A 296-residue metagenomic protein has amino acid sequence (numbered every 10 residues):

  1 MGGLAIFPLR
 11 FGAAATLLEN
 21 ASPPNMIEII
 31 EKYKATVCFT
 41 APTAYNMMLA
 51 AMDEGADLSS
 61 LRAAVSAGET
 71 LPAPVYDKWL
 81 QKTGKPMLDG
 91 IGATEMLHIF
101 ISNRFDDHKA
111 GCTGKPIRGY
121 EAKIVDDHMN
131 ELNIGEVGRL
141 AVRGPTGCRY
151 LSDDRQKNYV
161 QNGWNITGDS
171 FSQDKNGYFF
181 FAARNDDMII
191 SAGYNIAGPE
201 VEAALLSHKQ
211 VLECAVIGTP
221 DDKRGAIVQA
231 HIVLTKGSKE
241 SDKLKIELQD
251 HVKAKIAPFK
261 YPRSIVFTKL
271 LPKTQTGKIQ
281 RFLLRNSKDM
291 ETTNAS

Functional and structural regions predicted by a protein language model:
M1-T36, A51: Conserved AMP-binding/adenylation subdomain of ANL enzymes
R10-A13, A35-T40, L49-K109, E121: Gly/Ser/Thr-rich phosphate-binding loop
S22, A44-Y45, L71: Alpha-helix capping/helix-boundary segments
C38-A41, G144, R149, S170-K260 (+3 more regions): AMP-binding/adenylate-forming catalytic core of the ANL superfamily
G68, G92, G114, D169 (+1 more regions): Active-site glycine-centered loops adjacent to acidic/histidine catalytic or metal-binding residues that shape
K115-G119, N130-N162, Y194-I196: Conserved ATP/PPi-binding loop(s) of AMP-dependent carboxylate-activating enzymes
V125-D126, I134, T167, Q173 (+2 more regions): Hydrophobic alpha-helical segments, especially N-terminal targeting/anchoring helices
N286-S296: Acidic/polar alpha-helix N-cap and adjacent early helical turns within long charge-rich amphipathic helices/linkers
